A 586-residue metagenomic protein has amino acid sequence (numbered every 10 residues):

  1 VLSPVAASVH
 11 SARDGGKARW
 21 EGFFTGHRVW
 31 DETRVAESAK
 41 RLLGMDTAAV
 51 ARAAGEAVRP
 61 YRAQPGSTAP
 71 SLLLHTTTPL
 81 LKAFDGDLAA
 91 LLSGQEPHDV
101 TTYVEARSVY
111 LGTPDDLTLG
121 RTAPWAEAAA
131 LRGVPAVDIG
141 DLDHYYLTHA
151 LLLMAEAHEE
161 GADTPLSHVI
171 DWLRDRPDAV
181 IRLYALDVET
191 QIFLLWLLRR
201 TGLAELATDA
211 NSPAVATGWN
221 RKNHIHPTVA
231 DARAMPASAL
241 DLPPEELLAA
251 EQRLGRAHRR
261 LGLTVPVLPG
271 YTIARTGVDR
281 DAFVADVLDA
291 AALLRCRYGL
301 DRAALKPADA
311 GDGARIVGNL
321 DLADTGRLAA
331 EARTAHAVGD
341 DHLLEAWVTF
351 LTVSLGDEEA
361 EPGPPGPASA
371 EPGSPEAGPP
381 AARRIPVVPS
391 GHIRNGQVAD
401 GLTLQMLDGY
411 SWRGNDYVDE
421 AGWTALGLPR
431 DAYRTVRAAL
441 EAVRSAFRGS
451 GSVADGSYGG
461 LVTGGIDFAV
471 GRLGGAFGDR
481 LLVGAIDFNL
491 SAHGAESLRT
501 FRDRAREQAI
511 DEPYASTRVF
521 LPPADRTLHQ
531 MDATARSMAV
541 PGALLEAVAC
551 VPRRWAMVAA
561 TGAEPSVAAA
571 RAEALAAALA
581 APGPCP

Functional and structural regions predicted by a protein language model:
A6-G66, G86-A90, G94-D99, P372-S374 (+2 more regions): ATP-dependent carboxylate activation and anion-phosphoryl transfer catalytic cores that bind Mg-ATP to form
S67-Q95, T118-T122, P177-D187: Short hydrophobic beta-strand segments
K82-L88, A126-G133, E189-L198, A249-R253 (+4 more regions): A short acidic (Asp/Glu
S93-T113, T118-L119: Histidine-anchored nucleotide/phosphate-binding helix
V104-R107, G120-E127, L131-A282, A310 (+1 more regions): Conserved N-proximal alpha/beta basic substrate-recognition cap immediately N-terminal to, or forming the N-lobe
A237-S238, L261-F283, R302-E331, Y410-G427: Glycine-rich phosphate-binding loop of ATP-grasp-fold ATP-dependent ligases
A285-A304, A308-D312, G318-S411, A469-A485: Phosphate-binding site of ATP-dependent enzymes
